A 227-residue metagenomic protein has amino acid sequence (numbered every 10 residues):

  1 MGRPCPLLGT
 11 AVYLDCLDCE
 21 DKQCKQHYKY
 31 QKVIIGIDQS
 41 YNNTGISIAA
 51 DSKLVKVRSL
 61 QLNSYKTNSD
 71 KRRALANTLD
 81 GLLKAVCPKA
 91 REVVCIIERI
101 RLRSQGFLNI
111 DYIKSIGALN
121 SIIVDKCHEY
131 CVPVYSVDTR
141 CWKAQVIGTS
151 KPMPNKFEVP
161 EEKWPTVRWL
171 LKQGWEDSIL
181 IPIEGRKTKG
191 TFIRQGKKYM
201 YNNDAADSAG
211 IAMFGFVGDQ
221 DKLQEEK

Functional and structural regions predicted by a protein language model:
G2-L14, C19-K227: Phosphate- and other anionic-substrate recognition elements at nucleic-acid/protein interfaces
